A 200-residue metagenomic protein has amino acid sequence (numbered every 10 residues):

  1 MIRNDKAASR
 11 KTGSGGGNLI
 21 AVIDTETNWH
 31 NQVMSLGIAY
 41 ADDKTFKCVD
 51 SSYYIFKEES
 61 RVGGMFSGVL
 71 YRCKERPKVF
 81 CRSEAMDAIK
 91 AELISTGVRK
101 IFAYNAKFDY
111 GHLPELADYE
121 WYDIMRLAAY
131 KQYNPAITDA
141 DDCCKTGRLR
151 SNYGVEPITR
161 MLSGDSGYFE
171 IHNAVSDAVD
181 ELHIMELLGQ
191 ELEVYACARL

Functional and structural regions predicted by a protein language model:
M1, F66, C197-L200: Short intrinsically disordered terminal tails
D5-P114, L149, V155-M161: Conserved non-catalytic scaffold segment of RNase H-like nuclease domains
F56-E58, I124-R126, G164: Active-site donor-binding loop signature of nucleotide-sugar glycosyltransferases
A106, H112, C143-L200: Acidic, Mg2+-coordinating catalytic module of metal-dependent nucleases/exonucleases that use a two-metal-ion mechanism
K107-L127: Substrate-recognition/cap helix-loop segment adjacent to the acidic, metal-dependent catalytic center of Asp-based
Y122-L149: Short alpha-helix plus adjacent loop in nuclease-associated cores
